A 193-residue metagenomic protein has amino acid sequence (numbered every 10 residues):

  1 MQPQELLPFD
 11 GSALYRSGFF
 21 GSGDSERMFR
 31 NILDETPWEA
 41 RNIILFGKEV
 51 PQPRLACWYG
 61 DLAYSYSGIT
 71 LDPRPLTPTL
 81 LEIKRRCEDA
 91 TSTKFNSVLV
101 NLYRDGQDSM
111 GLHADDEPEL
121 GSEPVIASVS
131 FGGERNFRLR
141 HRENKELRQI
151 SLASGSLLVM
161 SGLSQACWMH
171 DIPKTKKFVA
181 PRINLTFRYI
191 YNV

Functional and structural regions predicted by a protein language model:
M1-V193: Non-heme Fe(II) oxygenase metal-center motifs and adjacent flexible, charged/small-residue loops
